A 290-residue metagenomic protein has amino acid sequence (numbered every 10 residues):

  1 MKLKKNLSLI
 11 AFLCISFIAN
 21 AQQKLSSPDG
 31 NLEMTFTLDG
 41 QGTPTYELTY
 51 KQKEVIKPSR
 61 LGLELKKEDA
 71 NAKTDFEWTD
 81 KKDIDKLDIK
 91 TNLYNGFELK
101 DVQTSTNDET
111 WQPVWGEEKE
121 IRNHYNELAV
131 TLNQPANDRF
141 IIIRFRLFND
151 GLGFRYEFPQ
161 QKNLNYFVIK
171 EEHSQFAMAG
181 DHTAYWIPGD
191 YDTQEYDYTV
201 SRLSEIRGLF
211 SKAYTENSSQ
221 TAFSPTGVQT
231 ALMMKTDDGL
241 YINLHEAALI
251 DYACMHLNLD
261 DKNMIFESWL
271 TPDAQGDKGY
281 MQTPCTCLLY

Functional and structural regions predicted by a protein language model:
M1-K24: Bacterial Sec-dependent N-terminal signal peptides
K24-L289: N-terminal accessory beta-strand-rich subdomains and adjacent acidic, glycine-rich linkers that precede catalytic cores
